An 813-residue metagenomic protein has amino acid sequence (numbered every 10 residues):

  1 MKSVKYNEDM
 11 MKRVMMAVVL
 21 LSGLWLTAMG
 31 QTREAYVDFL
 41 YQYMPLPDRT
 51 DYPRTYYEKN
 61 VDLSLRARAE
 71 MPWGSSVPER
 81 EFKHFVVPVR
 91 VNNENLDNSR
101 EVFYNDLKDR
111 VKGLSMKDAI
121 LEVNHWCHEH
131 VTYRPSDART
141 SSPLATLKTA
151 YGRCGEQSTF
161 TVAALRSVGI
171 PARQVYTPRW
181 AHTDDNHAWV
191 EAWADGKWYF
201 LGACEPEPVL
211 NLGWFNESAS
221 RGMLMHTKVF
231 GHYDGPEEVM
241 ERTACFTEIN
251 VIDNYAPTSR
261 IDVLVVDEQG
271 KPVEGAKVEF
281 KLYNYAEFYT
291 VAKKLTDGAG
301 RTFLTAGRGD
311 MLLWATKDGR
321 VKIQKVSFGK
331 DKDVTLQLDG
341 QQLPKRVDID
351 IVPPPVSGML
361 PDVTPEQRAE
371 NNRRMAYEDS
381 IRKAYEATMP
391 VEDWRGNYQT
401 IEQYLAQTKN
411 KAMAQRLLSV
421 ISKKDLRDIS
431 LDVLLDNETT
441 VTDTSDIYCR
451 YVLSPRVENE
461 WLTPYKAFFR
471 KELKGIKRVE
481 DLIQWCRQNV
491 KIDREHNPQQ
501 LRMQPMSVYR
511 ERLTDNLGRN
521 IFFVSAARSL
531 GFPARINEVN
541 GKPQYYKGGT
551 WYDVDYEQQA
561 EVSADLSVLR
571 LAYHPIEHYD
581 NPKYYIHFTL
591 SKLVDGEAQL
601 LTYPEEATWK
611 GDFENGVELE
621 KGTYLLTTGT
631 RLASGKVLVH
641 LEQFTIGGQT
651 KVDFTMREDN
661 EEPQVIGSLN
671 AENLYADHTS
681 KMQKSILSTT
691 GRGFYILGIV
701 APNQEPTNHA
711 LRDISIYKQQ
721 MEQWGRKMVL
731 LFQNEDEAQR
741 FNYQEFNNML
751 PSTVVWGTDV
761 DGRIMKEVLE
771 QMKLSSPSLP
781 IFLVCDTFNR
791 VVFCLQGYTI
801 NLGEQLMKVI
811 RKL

Functional and structural regions predicted by a protein language model:
M29-T149, D185, A369-N371, M375-E511: Secondary-structure boundary elements
N105, D109-S115, A119-H125, R134-L144 (+8 more regions): Hydrophobic/aromatic-rich core segments of domains that either
E268-E287, R308-G309, I576-P604: Short, ordered, surface-exposed loop/turn motifs in non-cytosolic proteins
N284-T305, D595-F613: Short, acidic Ser/Thr/Gly-rich low-complexity loop/linker segments typical of extracellular and cell-surface proteins
R301-L312, K317-R320, V326-G329, A607-S634 (+1 more regions): Short Pro-Gly-centered beta-turn/loop motif in secreted/extracellular proteins
I686-A710, I714, K727-L731: Short active-site neighborhood of thiol/selenol oxidoreductases, capturing the structured segment around
Q744-L779: Short, internal strand/loop/helix patches that form the active-site neighborhood or redox-interaction surface
S778-Q796: A short, hydrophobic beta-strand/beta-hairpin element that forms part of a small beta-sheet core
